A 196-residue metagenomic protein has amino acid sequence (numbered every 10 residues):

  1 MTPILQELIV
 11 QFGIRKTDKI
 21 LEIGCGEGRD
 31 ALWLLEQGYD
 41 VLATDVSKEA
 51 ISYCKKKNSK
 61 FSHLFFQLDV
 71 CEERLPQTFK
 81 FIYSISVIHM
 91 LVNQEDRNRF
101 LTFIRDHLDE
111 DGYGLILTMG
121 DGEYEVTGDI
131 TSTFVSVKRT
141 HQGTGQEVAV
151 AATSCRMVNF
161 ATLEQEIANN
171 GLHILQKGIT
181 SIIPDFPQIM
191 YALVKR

Functional and structural regions predicted by a protein language model:
M1-K16, I20-S62, F66-R74, Y113-R196: Class I (Rossmann-like) S-adenosyl-L-methionine-dependent methyltransferase catalytic domain, capturing the SAM-binding
Y83: A conserved beta-strand element that flanks and buttresses the S-adenosyl-L-methionine
S86-M90: Short catalytic micro-motifs in class I SAM-dependent methyltransferases
N93-E95: Conserved catalytic-core motifs of eukaryotic protein kinase domains, centered on the activation segment
N98-E110: A short glycine-rich, Lys/Arg-flanked "PGG" loop and its adjoining helix->strand segment in the class I
